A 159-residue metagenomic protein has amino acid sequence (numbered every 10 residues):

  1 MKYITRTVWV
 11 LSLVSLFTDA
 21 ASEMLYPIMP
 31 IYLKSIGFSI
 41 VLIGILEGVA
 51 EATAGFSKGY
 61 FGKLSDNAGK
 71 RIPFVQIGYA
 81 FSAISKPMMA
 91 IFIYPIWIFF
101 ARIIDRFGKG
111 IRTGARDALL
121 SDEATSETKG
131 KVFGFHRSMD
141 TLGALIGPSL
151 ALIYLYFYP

Functional and structural regions predicted by a protein language model:
M1-A54: Helix-loop boundary and gating motifs at the non-cytosolic
I31, S35, I146-P159: Transmembrane alpha-helix termini and helix-breaking/packing motifs in multi-pass membrane transporters
E51-G59, A144-L145: Residue-level signature of mid-helix packing/kink "hotspots" within the transmembrane helices of 12-pass Major
S57-G69, L155: Helix-to-loop junctions at the C-terminal end of transmembrane segments in multipass secondary transporters
P73-P87: Structural signature of the two symmetry-related core transmembrane helices
M88-R102: Helix-loop junctions at membrane interfaces in 12-TM secondary transporters
A101-L142: Cytoplasmic helix-loop-helix junction between adjacent transmembrane helices in 12-TM secondary transporters
